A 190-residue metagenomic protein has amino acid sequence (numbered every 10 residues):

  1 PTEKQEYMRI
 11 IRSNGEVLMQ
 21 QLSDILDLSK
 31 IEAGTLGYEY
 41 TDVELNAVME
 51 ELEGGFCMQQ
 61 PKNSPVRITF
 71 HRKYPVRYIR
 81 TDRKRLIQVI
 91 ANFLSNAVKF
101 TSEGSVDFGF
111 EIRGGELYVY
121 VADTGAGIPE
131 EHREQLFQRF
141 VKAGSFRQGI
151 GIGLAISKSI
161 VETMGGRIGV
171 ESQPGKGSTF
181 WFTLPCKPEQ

Functional and structural regions predicted by a protein language model:
S13-L18: Short alpha-helical segment of the dimerization/phosphotransfer core of two-component systems
S29-Y40: Helix-loop junction within the histidine kinase core
E39-E44, P65-R77: Conserved catalytic submotifs in the C-terminal HATPase_c
A97-V98: Short helix-loop "hinge" at the ATP-lid/N-box region of the Bergerat-fold HATPase_c
I128-F140, F180: Short conserved segment of the HATPase_c
G153, S157: Short alpha-helical Gxxx[C/S/T] motif in the catalytic ATP-binding
